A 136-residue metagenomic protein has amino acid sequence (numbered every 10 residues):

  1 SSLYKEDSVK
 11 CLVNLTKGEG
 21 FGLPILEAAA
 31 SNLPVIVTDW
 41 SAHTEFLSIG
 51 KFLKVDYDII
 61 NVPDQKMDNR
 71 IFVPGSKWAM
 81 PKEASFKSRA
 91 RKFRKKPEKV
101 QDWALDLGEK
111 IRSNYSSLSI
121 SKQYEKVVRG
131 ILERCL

Functional and structural regions predicted by a protein language model:
S1-S8: Short alpha-helical donor nucleotide-sugar binding micro-motif in glycosyltransferases
K10, N32: A short alpha->beta transition loop at the rim of the catalytic pocket in nucleotide-sugar-dependent
K17: Aromatic "clamp/platform" in nucleotide-sugar-dependent glycosyltransferases that forms part of the donor/acceptor
I25, P34-V37, L53-K54: Short hydrophobic beta-strand element within catalytic cores of glycosyltransferases and related nucleotide-activated
A28: Donor-sugar nucleotide-binding helix/loop cap in glycosyltransferases
T44-K92: Change "using UDP/GDP/dTDP sugars" to "using nucleotide sugars
K77-S88, K95-K126: A charged, aromatic-enriched C-terminal amphipathic alpha-helix characteristic of glycosyltransferases across folds
